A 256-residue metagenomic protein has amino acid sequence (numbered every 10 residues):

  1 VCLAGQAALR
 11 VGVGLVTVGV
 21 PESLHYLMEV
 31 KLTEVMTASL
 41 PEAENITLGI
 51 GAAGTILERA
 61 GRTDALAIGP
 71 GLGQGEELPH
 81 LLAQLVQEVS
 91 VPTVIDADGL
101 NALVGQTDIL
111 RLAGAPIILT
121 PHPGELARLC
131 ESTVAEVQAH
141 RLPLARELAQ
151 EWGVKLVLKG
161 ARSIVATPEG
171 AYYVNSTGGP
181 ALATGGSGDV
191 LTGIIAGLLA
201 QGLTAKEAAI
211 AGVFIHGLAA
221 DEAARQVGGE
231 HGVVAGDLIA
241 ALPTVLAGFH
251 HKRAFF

Functional and structural regions predicted by a protein language model:
V1-T93, A97, N101-I118, P123-F256: Small-residue (G/A/S/T)-rich helix-start motifs and N-terminal tracts that mark the onset
